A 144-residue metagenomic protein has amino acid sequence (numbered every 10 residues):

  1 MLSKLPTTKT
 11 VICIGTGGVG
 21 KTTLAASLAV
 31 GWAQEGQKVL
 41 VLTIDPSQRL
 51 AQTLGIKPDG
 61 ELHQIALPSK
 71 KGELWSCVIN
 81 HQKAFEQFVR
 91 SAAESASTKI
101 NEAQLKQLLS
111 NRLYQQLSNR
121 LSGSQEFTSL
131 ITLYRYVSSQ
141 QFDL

Functional and structural regions predicted by a protein language model:
M1-K9, L24-A26, Q34-E35, V39-L144: Flexible phosphate-sensing "switch/lid" loops adjacent to ATP/NTP-binding sites across phosphate-transfer
G17: The conserved Walker
K21: Conserved lysine of the Walker
